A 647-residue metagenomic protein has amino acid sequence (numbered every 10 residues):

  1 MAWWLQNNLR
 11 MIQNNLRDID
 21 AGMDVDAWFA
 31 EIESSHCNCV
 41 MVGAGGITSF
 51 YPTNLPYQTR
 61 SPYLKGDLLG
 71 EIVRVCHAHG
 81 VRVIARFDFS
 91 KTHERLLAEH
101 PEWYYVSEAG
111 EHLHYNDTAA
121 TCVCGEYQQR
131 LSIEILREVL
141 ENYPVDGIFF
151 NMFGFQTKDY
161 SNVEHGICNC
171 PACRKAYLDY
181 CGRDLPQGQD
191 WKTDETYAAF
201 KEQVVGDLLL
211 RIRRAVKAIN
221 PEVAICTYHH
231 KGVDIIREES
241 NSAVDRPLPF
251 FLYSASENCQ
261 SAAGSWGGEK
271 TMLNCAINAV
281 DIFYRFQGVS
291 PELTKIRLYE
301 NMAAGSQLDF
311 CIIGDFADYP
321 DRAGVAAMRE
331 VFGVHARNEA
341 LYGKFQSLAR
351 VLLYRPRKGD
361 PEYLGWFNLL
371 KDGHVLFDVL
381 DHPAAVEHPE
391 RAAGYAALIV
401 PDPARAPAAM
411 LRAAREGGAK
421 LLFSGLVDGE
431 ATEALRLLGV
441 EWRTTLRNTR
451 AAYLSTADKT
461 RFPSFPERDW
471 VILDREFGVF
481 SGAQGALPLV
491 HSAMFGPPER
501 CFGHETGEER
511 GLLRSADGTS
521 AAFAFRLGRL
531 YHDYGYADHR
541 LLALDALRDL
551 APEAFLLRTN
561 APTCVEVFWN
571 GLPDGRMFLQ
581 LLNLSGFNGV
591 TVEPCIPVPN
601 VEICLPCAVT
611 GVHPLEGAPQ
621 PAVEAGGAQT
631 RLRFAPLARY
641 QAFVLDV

Functional and structural regions predicted by a protein language model:
M1-F50, N54-R86, E222, K344-L348 (+5 more regions): Mature N-terminal, pre-catalytic/accessory segment of carbohydrate-active enzymes
M1-N15, V106-A120, G267-I282: N-terminal small/glycine-rich loop or linker at the start of catalytic domains across soluble metabolic enzymes
Q6-N8, V83, D190, D194-V647: Carbohydrate-binding surfaces of carbohydrate-active enzymes
M11, I32, C76, S132 (+5 more regions): Conserved, mostly hydrophobic/aromatic
D18-S34, Q128-V139, S290-L298, A385: Short, acidic/polar
W28-L68, K91-G110, H114-N116, T157-N169 (+3 more regions): Aromatic-lined carbohydrate-binding/catalytic grooves of carbohydrate-active enzymes
C37, P144-V145, F153, P221: Proline-aspartate-enriched helix->loop->beta-strand connector
A85, F89-Y143, C173-E202, D207-R211: Active-site-adjacent "subsite" loops/lids of carbohydrate-active enzymes
